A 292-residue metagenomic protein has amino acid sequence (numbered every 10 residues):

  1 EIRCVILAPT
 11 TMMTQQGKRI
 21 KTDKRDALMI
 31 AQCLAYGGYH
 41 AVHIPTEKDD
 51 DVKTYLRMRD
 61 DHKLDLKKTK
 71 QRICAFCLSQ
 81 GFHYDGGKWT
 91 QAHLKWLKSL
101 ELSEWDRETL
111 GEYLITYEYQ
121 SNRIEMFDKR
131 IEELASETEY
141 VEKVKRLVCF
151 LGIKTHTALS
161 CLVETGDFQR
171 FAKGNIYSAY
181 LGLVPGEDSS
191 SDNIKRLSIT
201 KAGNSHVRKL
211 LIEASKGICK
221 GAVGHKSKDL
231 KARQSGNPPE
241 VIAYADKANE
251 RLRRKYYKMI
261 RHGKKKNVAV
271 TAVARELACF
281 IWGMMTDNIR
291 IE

Functional and structural regions predicted by a protein language model:
E1-E292: A detector of single, family-specific signature residues that are central to catalytic or substrate-handling motifs
